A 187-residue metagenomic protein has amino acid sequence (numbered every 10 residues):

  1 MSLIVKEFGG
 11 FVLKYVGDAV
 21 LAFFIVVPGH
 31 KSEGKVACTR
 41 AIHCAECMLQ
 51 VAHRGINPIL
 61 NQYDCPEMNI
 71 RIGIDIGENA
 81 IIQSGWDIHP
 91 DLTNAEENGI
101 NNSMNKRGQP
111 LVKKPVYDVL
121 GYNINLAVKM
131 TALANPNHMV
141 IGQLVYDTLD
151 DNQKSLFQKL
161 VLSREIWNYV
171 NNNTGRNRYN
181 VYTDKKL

Functional and structural regions predicted by a protein language model:
M1-F8, C47-M48: Active-site-proximal alpha-helical element of nucleotidyl cyclase-like catalytic domains and analogous helices
L3-I4, V51-R54, P58, K129-L133: Amphipathic alpha-helical regulatory segments at dimerization interfaces that relay allosteric signals between sensory
F8-V36, I56-L120: Catalytic core of nucleotidyl cyclases, primarily class III adenylyl/guanylyl cyclases
L13, D18, A41-L49, G73-D75 (+1 more regions): Internal, well-ordered interaction modules that form the hydrophobic cores of assembly/scaffold domains in eukaryotic
G29-A41, L160-E165: Short, structured secondary-structure boundary patches
C38, I42-A45, L120-A127: Amphipathic alpha-helical transducer elements in NTP-driven molecular machines
R40-Y63: Acidic, metal/cofactor-coordinating or nucleic-acid-engaging core segments within structured domains
I88-V116, L126-K129, L133-L187: Intrinsically disordered, glycine/charged-rich C-terminal tails and inter-domain linkers that flank nucleotidyl cyclase
